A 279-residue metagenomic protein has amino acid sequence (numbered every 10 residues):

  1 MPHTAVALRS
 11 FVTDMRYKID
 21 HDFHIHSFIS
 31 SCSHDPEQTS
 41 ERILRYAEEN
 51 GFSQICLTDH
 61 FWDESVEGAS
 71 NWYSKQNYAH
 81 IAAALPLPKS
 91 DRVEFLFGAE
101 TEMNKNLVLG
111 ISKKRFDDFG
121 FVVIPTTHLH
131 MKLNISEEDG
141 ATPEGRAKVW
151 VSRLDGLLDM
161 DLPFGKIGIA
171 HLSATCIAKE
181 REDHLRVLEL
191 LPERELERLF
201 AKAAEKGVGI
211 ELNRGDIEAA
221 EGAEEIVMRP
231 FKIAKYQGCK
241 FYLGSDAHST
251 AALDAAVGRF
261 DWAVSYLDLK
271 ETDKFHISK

Functional and structural regions predicted by a protein language model:
H3-F28, H184-K279: Charged catalytic cores and adjacent phosphate/nucleic-acid-binding surfaces used for phosphate/nucleic-acid chemistry
S10-V12, L85-P86, I111-K113, L157-M160 (+2 more regions): Short, flexible, glycine/charge-rich loop motifs used to bind or transfer phosphoryl groups or to couple energy/partner
R16-S152, A252-D254: A metal-dependent hydrolase metal-coordination microenvironment
I29-S33, I124-H130, N134-Q237: Domain-core and long-helix interface of multi-subunit machines
I43-A47, K114, L157-M160, A203 (+2 more regions): Generic structural signal for hydrophobic
G51-S53, D118, P163-G168, D268-K270: Short loop/turn motifs at secondary-structure junctions
W62, E102, S173, I217 (+1 more regions): Short, glycine/serine-rich, charged loops/turns that create anion-binding and catalytic segments at active sites
S65-E67, H171-S173, I177, T250-A251 (+1 more regions): Flexible glycine/acidic-rich beta-alpha junction loops that bind and position SAM and/or redox cofactors in anaerobic
